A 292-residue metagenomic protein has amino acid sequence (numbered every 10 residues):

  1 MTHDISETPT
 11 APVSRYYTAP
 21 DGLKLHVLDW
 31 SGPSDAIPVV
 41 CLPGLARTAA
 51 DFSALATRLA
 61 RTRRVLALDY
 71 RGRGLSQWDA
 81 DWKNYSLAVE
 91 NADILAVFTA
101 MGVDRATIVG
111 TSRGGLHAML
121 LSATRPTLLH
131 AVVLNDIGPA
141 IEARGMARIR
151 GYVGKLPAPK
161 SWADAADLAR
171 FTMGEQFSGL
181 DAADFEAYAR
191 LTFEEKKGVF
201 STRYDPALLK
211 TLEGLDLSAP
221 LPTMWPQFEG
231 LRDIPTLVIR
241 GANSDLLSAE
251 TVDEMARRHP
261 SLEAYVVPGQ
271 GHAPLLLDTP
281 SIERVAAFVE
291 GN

Functional and structural regions predicted by a protein language model:
M1-V39, R61-T62, V103-D104, P280 (+1 more regions): Alpha/beta-hydrolase fold catalytic core
P20, S53-T57, A67-V109: Active-site loop/oxyanion-hole signature of alpha/beta-hydrolase fold enzymes
L23-W78: Conserved HGGG/HGGXW glycine-rich cap/lid loop of the alpha/beta-hydrolase fold
D69-R73, G138, P268-G271: Short beta-to-alpha linker loops that shape the active-site pocket of alpha/beta-hydrolase fold enzymes
D104-A143: Conserved hydrolase catalytic core segment
K160-G214: Conserved alpha/beta-hydrolase catalytic His-Asp/Glu region
K196-R257: Conserved serine/cysteine hydrolase catalytic core
Q270-T279: Catalytic histidine-centered segment of alpha/beta-hydrolase-like enzymes
